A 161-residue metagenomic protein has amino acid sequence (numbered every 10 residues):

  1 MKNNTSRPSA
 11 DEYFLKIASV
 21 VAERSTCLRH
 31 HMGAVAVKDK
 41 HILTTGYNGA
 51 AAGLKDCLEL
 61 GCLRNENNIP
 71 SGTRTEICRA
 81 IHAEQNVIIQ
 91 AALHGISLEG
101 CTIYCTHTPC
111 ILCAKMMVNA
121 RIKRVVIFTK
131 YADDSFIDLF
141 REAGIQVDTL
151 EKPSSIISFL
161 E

Functional and structural regions predicted by a protein language model:
M1-E161: Zinc-dependent deaminase catalytic domain
